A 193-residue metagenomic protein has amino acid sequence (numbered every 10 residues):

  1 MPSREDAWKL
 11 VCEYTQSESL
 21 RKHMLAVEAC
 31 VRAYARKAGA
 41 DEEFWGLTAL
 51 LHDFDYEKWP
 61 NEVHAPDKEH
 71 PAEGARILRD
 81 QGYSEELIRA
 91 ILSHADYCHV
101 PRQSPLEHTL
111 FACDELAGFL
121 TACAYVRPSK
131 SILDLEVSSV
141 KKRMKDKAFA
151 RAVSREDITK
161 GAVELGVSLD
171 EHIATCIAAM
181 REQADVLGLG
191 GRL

Functional and structural regions predicted by a protein language model:
M1-P2, G191-L193: Short, Lys/Arg-enriched, disordered terminal segments
M1-P66: Acidic/His-rich, divalent-metal-binding segments that scaffold phosphate/diphosphate chemistry
P2, D6, K22-A26, E69 (+6 more regions): Conserved active-site and cofactor/substrate-binding residues in soluble primary-metabolism enzymes
E5, K9-C12, H23, R32 (+7 more regions): A generic structural signal for ordered alpha-helices
W8, C12, L25-E28, R32 (+6 more regions): Predominant activation on well-ordered alpha-helical scaffold segments within soluble catalytic domains
Y14-E18, C30-A38, E57, Q81 (+4 more regions): Change "in soluble alpha/beta enzymes" to "in soluble alpha/beta proteins
T15, I132, S138-G191: C-terminal binding/interaction regions
A40-K147: Divalent metal-dependent catalytic cores for phosphoryl transfer on phosphate-bearing substrates
